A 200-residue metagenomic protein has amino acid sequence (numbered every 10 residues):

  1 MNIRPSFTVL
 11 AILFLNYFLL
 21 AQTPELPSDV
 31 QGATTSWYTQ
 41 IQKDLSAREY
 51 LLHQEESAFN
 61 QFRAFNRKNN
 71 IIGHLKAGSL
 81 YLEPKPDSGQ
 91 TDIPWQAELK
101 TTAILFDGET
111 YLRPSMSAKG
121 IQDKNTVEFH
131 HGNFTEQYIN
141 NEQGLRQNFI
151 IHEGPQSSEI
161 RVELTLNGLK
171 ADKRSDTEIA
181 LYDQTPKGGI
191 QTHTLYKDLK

Functional and structural regions predicted by a protein language model:
M1-T8: Bacterial N-terminal signal peptides that target proteins for export
T8-Y17: Bacterial N-terminal signal peptides
Q22-K200: Residues that cap or anchor secondary-structure elements
